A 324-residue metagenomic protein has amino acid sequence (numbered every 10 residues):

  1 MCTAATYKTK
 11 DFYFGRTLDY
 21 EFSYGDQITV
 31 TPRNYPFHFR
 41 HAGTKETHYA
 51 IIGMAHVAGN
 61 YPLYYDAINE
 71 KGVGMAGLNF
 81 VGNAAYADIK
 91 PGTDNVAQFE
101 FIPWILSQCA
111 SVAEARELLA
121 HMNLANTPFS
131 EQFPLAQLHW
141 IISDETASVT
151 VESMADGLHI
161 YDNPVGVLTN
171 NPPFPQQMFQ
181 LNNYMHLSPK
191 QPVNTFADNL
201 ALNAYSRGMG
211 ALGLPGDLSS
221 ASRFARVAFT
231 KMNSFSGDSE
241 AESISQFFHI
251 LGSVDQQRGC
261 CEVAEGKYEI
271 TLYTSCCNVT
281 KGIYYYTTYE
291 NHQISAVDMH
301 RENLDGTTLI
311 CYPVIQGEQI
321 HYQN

Functional and structural regions predicted by a protein language model:
M1-T93, H121, N126, C311-I315 (+1 more regions): A contiguous strand-loop segment
M1-Y13, T127-P128, L135-A136, D144-E145 (+1 more regions): C-terminus-biased signal that marks the final domain/tail of proteins
K8-D11, N69-K71, S143-A147, E152-G157 (+2 more regions): Short acidic-glycine loop/turn motifs at beta-strand connectors
F14, M75-G77, I160, Y284-T287: Short hydrophobic/aromatic-rich beta-strand segments that constitute the beta-sheet cores of beta-sandwich/beta-barrel
Y20-F22, V81-N83, D156-H159, G166 (+1 more regions): Short, surface-exposed beta-strand-loop junctions and turns on beta-sheet-rich folds
G92-P128, E240-F248: Proteins synthesized as precursors that undergo proteolytic processing into mature forms
H121-H159: Catalytic cofactor-binding cores of redox enzymes
